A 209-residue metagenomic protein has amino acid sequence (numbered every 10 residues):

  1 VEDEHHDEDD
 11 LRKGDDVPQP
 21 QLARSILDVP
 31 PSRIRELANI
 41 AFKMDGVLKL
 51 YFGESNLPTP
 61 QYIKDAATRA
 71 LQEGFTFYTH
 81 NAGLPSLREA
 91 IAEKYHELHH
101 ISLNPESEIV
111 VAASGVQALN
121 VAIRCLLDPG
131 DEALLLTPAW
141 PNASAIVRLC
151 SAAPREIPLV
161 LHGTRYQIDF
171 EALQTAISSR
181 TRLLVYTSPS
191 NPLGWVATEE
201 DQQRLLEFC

Functional and structural regions predicted by a protein language model:
E2-K13: Intrinsically disordered, low-complexity, charge-rich segments with an acidic bias
L27-S114, V121, A172: N-terminal small-domain helix-loop-helix segment of the aminotransferase-like
L37, A143, L205: Aromatic/hydrophobic pocket-lining residues that form π-stacking "cages" and hydrophobic walls in ligand
L103-I109, P129-E132, R180: Short acidic capping loops at alpha-helix termini that bridge into adjacent secondary structure
C125-V147: Conserved PLP-anchoring active-site segment centered on the Schiff-base-forming lysine
T137, E156-L161: Short beta->alpha connector loops at strand-helix junctions that form conserved, small/polar/Pro-enriched
L149-R155: A short helix-loop-beta submotif of the ANL/AMP-binding
L159-C209: Active-site phosphate-binding strand-loop segment of PLP-dependent enzymes
